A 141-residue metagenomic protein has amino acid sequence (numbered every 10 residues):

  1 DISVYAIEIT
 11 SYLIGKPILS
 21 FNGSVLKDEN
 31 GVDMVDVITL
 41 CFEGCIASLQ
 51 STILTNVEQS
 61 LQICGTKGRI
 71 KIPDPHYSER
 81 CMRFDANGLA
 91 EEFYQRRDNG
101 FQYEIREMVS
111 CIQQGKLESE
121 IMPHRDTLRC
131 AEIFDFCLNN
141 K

Functional and structural regions predicted by a protein language model:
D1-S78, R106-Q114: Contiguous beta-strand/loop segments that form the cofactor/metal-binding neighborhood of enzyme cores
I2, G100, D126: Soluble or luminal CAZymes and related metallo-dependent hydrolases
A6, F101-E104, C130: Alpha-helical structural motif
S20-N22, A90-Q95: Short amphipathic
K67, D85-G88: Solvent-exposed strand-loop boundary residues in beta-sheet-rich modules
D74-A86, F101: Active-site oxyanion/phosphate-handling segment shared across diverse enzymes
E92-R106, M122: Active-site loop of classical SDR/Rossmann-like NAD(P)-dependent oxidoreductases, centered on the catalytic Tyr-X3-Lys
E107-K141: C-terminal helix-rich "cap/oligomerization" subdomain common to oxidoreductases
